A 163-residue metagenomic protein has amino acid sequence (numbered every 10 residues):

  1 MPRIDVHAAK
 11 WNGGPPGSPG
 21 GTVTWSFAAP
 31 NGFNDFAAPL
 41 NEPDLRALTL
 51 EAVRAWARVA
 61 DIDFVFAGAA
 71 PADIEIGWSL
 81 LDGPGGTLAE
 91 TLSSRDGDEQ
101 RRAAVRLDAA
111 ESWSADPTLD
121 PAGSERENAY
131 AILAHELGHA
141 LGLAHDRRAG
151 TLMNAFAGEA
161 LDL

Functional and structural regions predicted by a protein language model:
M1-L163: Zinc-dependent metalloendopeptidases
